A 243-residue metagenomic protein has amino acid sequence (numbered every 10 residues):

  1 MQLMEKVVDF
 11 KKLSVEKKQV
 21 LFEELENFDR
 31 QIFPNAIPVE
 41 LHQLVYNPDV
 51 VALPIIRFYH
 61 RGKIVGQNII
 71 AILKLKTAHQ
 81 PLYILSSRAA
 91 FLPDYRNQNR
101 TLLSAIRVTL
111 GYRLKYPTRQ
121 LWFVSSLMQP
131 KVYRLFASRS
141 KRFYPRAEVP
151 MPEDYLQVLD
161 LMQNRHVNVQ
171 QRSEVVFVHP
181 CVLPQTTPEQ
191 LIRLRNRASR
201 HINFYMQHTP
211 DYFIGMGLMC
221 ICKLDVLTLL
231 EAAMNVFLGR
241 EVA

Functional and structural regions predicted by a protein language model:
M1-F22, E26, R30-I32, L41-L53 (+3 more regions): Terminal substrate-recognition subdomain of acyl/acetyltransferases
L53, R57, G62-K74, L85: Conserved beta-strand in the GNAT
I69, I84-R88, I106-L110: Contiguous, well-ordered alpha-helical segments that form the cores/surfaces of helical PPI scaffolds
L75-P81: A short, polar/charged loop-to-alpha-helix boundary motif
R88-N97: A short, internal acetyl-CoA/4′-phosphopantetheine-binding micro-motif in the GNAT/acyltransferase core
R96-G111: Conserved acetyl-CoA-binding loop-helix of GNAT-fold acetyltransferases
